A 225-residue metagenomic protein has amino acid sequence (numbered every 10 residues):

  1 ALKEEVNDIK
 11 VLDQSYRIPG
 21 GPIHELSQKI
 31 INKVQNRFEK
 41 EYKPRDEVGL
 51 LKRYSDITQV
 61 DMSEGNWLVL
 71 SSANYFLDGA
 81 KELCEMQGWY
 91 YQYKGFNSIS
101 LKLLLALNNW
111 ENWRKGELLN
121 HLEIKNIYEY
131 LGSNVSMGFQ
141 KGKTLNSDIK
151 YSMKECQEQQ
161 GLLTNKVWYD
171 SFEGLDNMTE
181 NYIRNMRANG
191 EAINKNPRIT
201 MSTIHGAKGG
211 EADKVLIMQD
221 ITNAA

Functional and structural regions predicted by a protein language model:
A1-A225: The feature marks helicase ATPase cores and/or their adjacent C-terminal helical subdomains in SF1/SF2/AAA+ helicases
